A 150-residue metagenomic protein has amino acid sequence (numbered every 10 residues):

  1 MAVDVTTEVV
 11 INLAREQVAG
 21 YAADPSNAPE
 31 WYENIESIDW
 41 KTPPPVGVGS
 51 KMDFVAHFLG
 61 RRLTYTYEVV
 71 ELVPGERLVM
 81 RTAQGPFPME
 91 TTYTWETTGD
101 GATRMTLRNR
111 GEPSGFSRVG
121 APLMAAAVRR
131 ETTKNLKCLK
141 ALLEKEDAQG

Functional and structural regions predicted by a protein language model:
M1-T42, G47, E144, Q149-G150: Hydrophobic ligand-binding cavity/cleft-lining segments
T7-V9, Y65-E71, T82, E90-T97: Hydrophobic/aromatic beta-strand elements that line small-molecule binding cavities or substrate pockets in beta-rich
I11-L13, F58-G60, G111-G115: Beta-strand elements of well-folded, non-transmembrane domains
N12, W31, L72-V73, T98: A short, compositionally biased micro-patch
E16-A19, T133, K137: Amphipathic alpha-helical segments that line or abut small-molecule/effector binding pockets and mediate allosteric
P29, D39-P86, R104, K134-G150: Glycine-rich portal/gate segments that line the openings of hydrophobic small-molecule binding cavities
R81-K134, G150: Beta-strand/loop substructures that line and gate deep hydrophobic ligand-binding cavities in soluble
